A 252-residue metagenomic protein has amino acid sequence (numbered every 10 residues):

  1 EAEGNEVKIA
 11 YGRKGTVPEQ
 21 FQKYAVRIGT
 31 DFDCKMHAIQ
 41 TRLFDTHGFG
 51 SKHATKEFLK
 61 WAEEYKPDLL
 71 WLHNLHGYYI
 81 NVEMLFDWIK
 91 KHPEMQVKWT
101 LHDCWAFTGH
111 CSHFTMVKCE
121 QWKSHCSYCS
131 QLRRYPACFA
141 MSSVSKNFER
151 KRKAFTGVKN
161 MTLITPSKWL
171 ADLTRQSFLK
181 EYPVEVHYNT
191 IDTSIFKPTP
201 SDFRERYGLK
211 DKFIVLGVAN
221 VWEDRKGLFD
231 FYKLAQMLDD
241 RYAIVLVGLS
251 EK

Functional and structural regions predicted by a protein language model:
A2-L69: A conserved catalytic-core segment of Leloir-type glycosyltransferases
N5, D172-R175, I191-R206: Acidic anion/phosphate-binding donor-loop and adjacent secondary structure in glycosyltransferase catalytic cores
G12, H73, N147, L163-S167 (+2 more regions): Replace "coordinates the UDP/GDP/TDP-sugar" with "coordinates nucleotide-activated sugar donors
L59-I80, M95-H102: Short N-terminal targeting/anchoring amphipathic segment
W105, Q121-L163, F178, Y182-P183: Membrane-proximal helix-turn-helix segments that form the acceptor-binding/catalytic region of lipid-linked
M161-T162, P183, L209-V215, Y242-A243: Charged active-site motifs of nucleotide-sugar-dependent glycosyltransferases
G208-K226, Y232-Q236: Conserved donor-binding/catalytic core segment of Leloir-type glycosyltransferases
V218-W222, F229, A243-K252: Glycosyltransferase donor-sugar binding loop
